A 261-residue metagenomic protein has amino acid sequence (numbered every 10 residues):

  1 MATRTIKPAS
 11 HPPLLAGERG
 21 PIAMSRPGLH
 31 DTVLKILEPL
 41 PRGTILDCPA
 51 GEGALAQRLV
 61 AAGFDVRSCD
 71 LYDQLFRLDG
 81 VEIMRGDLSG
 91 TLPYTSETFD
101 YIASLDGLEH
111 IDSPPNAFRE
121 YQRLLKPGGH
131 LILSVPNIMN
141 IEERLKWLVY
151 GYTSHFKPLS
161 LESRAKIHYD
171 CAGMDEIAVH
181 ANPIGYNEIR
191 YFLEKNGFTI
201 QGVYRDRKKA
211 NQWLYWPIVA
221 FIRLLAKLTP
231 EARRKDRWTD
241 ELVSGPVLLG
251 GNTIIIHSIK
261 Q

Functional and structural regions predicted by a protein language model:
H11, L15, R19-M24, G28 (+7 more regions): S-adenosyl-L-methionine-dependent methyltransferase catalytic module, highlighting the catalytic core
R42, F99-D100: Local beta-strand N-terminus motif with an aromatic residue
R42-G51: Conserved class I S-adenosyl-L-methionine
T44, D65, T199: Residues at the starts of beta-strands that form the adenosine-phosphate
E52-G90: Class I SAM-dependent methyltransferase SAM/SAH-binding core
T91-S96: Short conserved loop adjoining the S-adenosyl-L-methionine
A103: A conserved beta-strand element that flanks and buttresses the S-adenosyl-L-methionine
D106-H110: A short His-aromatic
